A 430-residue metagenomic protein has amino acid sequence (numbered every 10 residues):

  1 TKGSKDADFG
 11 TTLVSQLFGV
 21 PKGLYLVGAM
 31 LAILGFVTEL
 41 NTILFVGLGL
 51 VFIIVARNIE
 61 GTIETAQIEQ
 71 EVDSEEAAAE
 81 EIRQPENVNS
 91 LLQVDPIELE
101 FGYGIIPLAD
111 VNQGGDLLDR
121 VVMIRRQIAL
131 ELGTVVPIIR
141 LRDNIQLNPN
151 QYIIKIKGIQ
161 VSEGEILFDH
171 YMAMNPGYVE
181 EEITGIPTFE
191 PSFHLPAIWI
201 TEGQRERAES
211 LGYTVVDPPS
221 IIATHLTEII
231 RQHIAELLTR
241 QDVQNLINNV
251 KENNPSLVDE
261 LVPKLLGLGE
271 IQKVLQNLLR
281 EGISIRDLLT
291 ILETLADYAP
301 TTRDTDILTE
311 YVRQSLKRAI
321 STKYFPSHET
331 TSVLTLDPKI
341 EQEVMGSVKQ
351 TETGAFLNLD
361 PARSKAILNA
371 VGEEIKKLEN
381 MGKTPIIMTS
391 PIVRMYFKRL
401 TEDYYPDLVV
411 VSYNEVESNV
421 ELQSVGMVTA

Functional and structural regions predicted by a protein language model:
T1-K2, L34, F45-G47, R125: Pore-lining transmembrane helices
T1-K22, G47-A78, A173: Juxtamembrane helix-loop transition segments at the membrane interface in multi-pass membrane proteins
K2-D6, G35-L40: Transmembrane helix-loop junctions in multi-pass membrane proteins
Y25-L34: Hydrophobic, membrane-inserted alpha-helices
L26, I43-L48, L289-I291: Hydrophobic alpha-helical membrane segments of integral membrane proteins
F36-F45, S284: Transmembrane helix interruption/hinge and helix-loop junction motifs
T65-A430: Membrane-embedded alpha-helical signal segments
